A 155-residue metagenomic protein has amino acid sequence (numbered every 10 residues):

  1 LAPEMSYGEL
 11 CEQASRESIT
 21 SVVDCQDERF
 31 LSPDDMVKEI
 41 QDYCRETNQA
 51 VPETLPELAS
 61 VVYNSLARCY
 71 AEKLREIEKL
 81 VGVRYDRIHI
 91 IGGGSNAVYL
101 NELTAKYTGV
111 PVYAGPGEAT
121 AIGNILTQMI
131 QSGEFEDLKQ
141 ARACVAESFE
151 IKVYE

Functional and structural regions predicted by a protein language model:
L1-R87, N96-T120, L126-Y154: Active-site core segments that coordinate phosphate-bearing ligands/cofactors across diverse enzyme families
